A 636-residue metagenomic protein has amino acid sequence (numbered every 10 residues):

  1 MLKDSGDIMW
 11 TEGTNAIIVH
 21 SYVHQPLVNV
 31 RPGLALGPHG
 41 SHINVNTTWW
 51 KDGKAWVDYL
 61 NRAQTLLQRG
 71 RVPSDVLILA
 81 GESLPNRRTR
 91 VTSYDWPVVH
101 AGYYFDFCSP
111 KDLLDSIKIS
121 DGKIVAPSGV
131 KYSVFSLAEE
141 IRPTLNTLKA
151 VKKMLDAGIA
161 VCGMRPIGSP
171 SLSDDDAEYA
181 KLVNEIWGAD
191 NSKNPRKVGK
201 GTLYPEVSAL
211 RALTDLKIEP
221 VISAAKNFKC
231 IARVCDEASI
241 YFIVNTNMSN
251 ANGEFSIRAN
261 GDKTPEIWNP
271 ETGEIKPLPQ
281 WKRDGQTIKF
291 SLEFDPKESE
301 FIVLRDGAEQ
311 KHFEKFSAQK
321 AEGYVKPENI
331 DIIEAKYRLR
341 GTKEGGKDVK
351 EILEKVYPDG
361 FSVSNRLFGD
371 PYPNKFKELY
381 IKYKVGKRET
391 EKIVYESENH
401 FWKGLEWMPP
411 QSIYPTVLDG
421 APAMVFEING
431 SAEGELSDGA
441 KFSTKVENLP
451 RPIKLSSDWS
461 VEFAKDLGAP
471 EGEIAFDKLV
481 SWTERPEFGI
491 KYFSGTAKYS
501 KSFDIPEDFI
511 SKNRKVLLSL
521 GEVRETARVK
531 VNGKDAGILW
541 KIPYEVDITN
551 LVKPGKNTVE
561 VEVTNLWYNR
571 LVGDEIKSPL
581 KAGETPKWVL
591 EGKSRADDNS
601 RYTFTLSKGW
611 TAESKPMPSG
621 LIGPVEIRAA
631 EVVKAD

Functional and structural regions predicted by a protein language model:
M1-N329, G404-T496, D504-S511, E626-A635: Carbohydrate-binding surfaces of carbohydrate-active enzymes
S291-F294, Y372, V425, I548-V552: Short, flexible loop/turn segments at beta-strand junctions in immunoglobulin-like and fibronectin type III
Q310-V325, A440-S457, N565-G623: Glycine/proline-rich low-complexity spacer/linker segments in large multi-domain proteins
Y324-M408: Extracellular, modular beta-sheet/disulfide-rich ectodomains of secreted and cell-surface proteins
E344-Y357, D504, V546-K556, W567 (+2 more regions): Short, surface-exposed tryptophan/glycine-enriched loops that mediate extracellular molecular recognition
F376, E427-S431, P554-K556: Extracellular Ig-like/FN3 beta-sandwich strand-entry sites
G386, S437-D438, K530-G537: Short strand-turn-strand beta-turns centered on an Asx-Gly dipeptide
F503-I505, F509-N532, W540, V552 (+1 more regions): Aromatic-lined ligand-binding clefts that engage carbohydrates, nucleic acids, or primary amines
